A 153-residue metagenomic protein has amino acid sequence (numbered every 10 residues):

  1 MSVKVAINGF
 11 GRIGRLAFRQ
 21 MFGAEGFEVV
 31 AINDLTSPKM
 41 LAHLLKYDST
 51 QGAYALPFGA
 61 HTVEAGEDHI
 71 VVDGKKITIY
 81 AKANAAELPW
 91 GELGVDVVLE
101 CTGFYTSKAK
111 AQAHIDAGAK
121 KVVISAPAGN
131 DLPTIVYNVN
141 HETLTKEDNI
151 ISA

Functional and structural regions predicted by a protein language model:
M1-A153: N-terminal Rossmann-like NAD(P) cofactor-binding subdomain of oxidoreductases, focused on the glycine-rich
